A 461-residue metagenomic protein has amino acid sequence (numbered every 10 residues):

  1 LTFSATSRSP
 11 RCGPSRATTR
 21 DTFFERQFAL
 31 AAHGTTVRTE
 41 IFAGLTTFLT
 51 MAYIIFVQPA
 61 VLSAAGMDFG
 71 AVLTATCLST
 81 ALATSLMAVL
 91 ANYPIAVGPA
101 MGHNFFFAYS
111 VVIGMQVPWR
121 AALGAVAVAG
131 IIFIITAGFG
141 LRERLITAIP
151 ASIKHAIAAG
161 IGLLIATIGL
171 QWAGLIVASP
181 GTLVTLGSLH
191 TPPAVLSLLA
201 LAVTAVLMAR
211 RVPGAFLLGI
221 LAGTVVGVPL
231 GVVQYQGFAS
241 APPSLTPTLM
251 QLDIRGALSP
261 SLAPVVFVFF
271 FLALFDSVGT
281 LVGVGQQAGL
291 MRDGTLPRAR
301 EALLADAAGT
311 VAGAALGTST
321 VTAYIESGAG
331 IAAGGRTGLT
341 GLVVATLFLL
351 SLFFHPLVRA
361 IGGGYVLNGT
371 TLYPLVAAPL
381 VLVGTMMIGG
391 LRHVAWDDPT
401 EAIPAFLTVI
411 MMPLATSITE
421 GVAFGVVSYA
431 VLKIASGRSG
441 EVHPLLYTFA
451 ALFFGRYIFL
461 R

Functional and structural regions predicted by a protein language model:
S4-S9: Low-acidity, Ser/Thr- and Arg-rich intrinsically disordered low-complexity segments
C12, A17-A71, V184-L186, L217-R300 (+1 more regions): Helix-loop-helix hairpins and the membrane-proximal interhelical loops of multi-pass alpha-helical transport proteins
R20-Q58, S79, A100-Y109, I113-A158 (+1 more regions): Helix-loop-helix junctions within the multi-pass membrane cores of secondary transporters/permeases
I41, V61, L145, G214 (+3 more regions): Residue-level signature of catalytic and energy-coupling elements of molecular machines, predominantly ATP/GTP-dependent
A65-S85: Loop-to-helix transition at the N-terminal end of transmembrane alpha-helices
T74, G124-A127, F267, L304 (+1 more regions): Internal alpha-helical transmembrane segments of multi-pass membrane proteins, especially GPCRs
A83-I95, A205-R211, F269-D276, D306-L316 (+3 more regions): Transmembrane alpha-helix interface/packing and boundary motifs in multi-pass membrane proteins, characterized by
M115-A222, P229, L342-R461: Membrane-embedded alpha-helical modules
